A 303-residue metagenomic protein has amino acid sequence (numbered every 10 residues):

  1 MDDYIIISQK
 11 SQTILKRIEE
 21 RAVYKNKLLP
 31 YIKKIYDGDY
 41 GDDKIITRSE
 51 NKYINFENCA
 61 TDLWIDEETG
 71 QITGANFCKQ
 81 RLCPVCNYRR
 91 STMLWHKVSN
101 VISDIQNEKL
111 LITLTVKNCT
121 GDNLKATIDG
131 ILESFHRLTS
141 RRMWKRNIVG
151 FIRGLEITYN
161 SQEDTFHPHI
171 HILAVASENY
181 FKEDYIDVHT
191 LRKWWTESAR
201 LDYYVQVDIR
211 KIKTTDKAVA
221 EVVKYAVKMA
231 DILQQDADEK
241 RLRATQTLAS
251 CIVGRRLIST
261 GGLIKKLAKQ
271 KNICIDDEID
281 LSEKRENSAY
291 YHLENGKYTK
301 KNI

Functional and structural regions predicted by a protein language model:
M1-F166, A176-I303: Right-hand nucleic-acid polymerase module
I172: Cys/His-coordinated zinc-finger cores
